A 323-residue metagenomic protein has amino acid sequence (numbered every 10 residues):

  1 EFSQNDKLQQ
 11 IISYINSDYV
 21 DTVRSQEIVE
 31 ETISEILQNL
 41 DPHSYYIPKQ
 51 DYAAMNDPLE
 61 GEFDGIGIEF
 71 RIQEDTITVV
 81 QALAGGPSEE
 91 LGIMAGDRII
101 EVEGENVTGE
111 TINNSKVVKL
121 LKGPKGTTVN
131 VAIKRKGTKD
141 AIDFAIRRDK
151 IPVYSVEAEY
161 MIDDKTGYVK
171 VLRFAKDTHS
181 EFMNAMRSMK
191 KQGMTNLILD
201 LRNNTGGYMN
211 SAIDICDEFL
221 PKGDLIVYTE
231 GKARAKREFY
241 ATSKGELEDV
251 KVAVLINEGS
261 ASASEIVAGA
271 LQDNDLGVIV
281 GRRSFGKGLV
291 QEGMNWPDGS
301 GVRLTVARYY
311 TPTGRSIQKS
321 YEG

Functional and structural regions predicted by a protein language model:
E1-Q4, Q10-N16, V20, R24-S25 (+5 more regions): Cleft-lining beta-strand/loop regions that shape enzyme active-site pockets
V23-L40: An acidic helix/loop motif centered on a single conserved Asp/Glu that marks catalytic or ligand-interacting sites
E31, H43-Q81: PDZ/PDZ-like peptide-tail recognition elements
G96-R98: Structural motif
S155, Y310-T313: Scaffold/interface architecture of coatomer-like assemblies
W296-A307: Short acidic, Pro/Gly- and aromatic-enriched capping/linker segments at domain boundaries
P312-G323: Conserved functional hotspot residues or short segments at active or partner-binding sites across diverse domains
